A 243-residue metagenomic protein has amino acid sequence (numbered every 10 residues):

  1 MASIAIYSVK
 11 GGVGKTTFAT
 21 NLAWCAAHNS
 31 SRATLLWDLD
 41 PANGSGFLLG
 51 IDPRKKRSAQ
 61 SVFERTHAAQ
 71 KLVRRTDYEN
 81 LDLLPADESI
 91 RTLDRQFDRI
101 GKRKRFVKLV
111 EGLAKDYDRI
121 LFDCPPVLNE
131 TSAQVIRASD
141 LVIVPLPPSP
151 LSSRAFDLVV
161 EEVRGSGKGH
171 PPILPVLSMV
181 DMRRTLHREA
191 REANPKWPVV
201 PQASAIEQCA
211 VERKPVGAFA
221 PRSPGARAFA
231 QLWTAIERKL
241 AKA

Functional and structural regions predicted by a protein language model:
A2-P41: Walker A/P-loop phosphate-binding motif and the immediately C-terminal alpha-helix
N21, C25, L48, Q134: Active-site signature of alpha/beta-hydrolase-fold catalytic machinery across serine- and Asp/Cys-nucleophile hydrolases
N29-K115, A210-K214: P-loop/Walker-type NTP enzyme "switch/lid" segment
S30, L35, A114-K115, R119-S204: Conserved catalytic-core segment of NTP-binding enzymes
I51-K56, E162-V163, R191-A193, V216-A218: Short, hinge-like loop/turn segments at secondary-structure boundaries
A86-E88, S178, Q202, P221: Active-site donor-binding loop signature of nucleotide-sugar glycosyltransferases
A210-Q231: C-terminal boundary of histidine-terminating zinc-finger modules
Q231-A243: C-terminal alpha-helix
